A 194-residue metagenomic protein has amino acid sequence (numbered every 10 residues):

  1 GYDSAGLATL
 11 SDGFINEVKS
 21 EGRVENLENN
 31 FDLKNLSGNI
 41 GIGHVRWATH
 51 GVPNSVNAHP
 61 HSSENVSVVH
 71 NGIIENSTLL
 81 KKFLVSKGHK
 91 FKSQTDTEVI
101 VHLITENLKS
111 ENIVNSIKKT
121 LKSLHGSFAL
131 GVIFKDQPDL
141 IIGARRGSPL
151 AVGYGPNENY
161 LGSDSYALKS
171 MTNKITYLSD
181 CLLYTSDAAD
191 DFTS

Functional and structural regions predicted by a protein language model:
Y2-S110, A144-G147, A151-P156: N-terminus-centric sequence/structural signature that marks the extreme N-terminus and adjacent "lid/interface" module
G6-A8, N57-N76, K119-A167, M171-L183: Conserved catalytic micro-motifs used in adenylation/nucleotidyl-transfer and phosphoryl/amide- and methyl-transfer
R23-E25, S110-I113, A129-F134: Short, charged low-complexity intrinsically disordered segments located at boundaries of structured domains
V24-N29, S116, K169-M171: Short alpha-helical segments and helix-capping/turn motifs at coil-helix boundaries
I40, E111-L121: Contiguous domain-boundary segments centered on the initiation and propagation of an alpha-helix
E98, H102, N115, K122: Short, contiguous clusters of charged residues that form electrostatic/catalytic patches at enzyme active sites, used
A188-T193: Single conserved hydrophobic/aromatic residue that forms the stacking wall/gate of nucleotide- or nucleobase-binding
